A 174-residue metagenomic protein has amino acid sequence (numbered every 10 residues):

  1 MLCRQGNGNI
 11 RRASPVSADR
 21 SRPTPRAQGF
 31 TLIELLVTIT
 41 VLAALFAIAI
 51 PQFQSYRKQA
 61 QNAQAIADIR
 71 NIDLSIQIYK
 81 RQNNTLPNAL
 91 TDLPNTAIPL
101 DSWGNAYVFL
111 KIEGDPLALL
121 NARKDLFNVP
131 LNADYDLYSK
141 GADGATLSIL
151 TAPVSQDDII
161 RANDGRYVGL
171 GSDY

Functional and structural regions predicted by a protein language model:
M1-Q28, L100: N-terminal leader/signal peptides at the extreme start of proteins
L2-R12, D115-Y174: Short, surface-exposed interaction loops/tails
R26-Q54: N-terminal single-pass transmembrane signal-anchor helix
A27, Q64, V129-N132: A generic fold-level signal
I39, I66, D73: Conserved catalytic core of two-component sensor histidine kinases
Q52-I69: Aliphatic-rich helix starts adjacent to a transmembrane/signal segment
L74-F127, L131-A133, Y174: Extracellular/periplasmic head regions of type IV pilus-like filament subunits
